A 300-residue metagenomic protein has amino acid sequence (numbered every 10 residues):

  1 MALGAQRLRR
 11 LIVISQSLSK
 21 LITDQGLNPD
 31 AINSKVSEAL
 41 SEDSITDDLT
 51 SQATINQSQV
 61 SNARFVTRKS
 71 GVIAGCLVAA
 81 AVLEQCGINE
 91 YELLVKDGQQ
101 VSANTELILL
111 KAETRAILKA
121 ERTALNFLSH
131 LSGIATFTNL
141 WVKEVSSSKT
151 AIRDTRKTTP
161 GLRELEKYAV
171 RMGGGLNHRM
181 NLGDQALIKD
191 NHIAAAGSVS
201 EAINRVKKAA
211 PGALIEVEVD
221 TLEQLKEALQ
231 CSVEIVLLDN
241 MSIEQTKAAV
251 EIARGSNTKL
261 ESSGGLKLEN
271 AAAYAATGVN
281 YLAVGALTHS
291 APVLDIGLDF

Functional and structural regions predicted by a protein language model:
A2-L3, R7: N-terminal amphipathic/hydrophobic targeting modules at extreme N-termini, encompassing cleavable Sec/SRP-type signal
L8-C231, I235, K247-I252, T258-E261 (+2 more regions): Acidic/glycine-rich phosphate/pyrophosphate-binding loops and surrounding catalytic core that coordinate Mg2+
N240, G264, A286-L287: Short secondary-structure boundary segments
G297-F300: Active-site loop ensemble at the mouth of alpha/beta enzyme cores that anchors a bound cofactor
